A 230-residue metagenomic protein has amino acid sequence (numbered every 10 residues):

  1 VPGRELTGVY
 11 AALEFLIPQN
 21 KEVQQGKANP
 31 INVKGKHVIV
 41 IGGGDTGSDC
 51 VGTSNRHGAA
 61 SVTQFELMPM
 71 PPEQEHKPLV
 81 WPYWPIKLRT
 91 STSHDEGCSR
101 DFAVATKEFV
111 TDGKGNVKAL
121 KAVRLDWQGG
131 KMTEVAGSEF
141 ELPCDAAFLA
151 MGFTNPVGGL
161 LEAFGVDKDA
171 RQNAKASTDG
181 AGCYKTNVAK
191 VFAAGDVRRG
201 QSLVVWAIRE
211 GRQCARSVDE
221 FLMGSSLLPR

Functional and structural regions predicted by a protein language model:
V1-G3, V51-T53, G159-A163, V205-W206: Short amphipathic alpha-helical segments
E5-G35, Q128-Q201: FAD-site-proximal beta/loop scaffold in flavoenzymes
A12, L16-Q19, H57, F65 (+6 more regions): Change "in soluble alpha/beta enzymes" to "in soluble alpha/beta proteins
Q19, V23, V51-E108, S226-R230: Rossmann-like dinucleotide-binding cores of NAD(P)H-dependent redox enzymes
Q24-A59: Rossmann-like NAD(P)H-binding beta-loop-alpha module
K27-N29, T92-S99, A103-D145: A structured beta-alpha segment of the ubiquitous adenosine-cofactor-binding alpha/beta core
G43, E66-M70, T111, D196: Cofactor-binding loop segments of dinucleotide-utilizing enzymes, especially the Rossmann-like FAD- and NAD(P)+-binding
G47-G52, H57, V188, A194-P229: A conserved FAD-binding loop/helix module that cradles the flavin
